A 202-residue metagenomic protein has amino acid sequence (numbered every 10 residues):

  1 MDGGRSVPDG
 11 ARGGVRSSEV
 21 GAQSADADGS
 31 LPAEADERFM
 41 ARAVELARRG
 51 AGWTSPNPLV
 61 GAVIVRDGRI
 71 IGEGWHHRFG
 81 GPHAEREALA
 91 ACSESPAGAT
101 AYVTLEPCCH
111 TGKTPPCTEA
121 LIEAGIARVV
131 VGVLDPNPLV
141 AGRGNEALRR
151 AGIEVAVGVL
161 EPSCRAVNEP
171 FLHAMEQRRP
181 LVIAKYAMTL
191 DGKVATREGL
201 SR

Functional and structural regions predicted by a protein language model:
M1-T54, I70, K113-R202: Zinc-dependent deaminase
P56-V60, P82, P180-V182: Short, basic and Ser/Thr-rich N-terminal targeting/leader segments
L59-V60, R66, A97: Acidic, glycine-enriched active-site microenvironments
H77-A90: A short, polar/charged loop-to-alpha-helix boundary motif
P82-H83, A101-A120: Local cysteine-cluster metal-coordination motifs and their immediate loop/turn environment, predominantly Fe-S cluster
S93-S95, E123: Alpha-helix termination/capping residues and helix-transition junctions
A99-A101, R128: Structural motif
